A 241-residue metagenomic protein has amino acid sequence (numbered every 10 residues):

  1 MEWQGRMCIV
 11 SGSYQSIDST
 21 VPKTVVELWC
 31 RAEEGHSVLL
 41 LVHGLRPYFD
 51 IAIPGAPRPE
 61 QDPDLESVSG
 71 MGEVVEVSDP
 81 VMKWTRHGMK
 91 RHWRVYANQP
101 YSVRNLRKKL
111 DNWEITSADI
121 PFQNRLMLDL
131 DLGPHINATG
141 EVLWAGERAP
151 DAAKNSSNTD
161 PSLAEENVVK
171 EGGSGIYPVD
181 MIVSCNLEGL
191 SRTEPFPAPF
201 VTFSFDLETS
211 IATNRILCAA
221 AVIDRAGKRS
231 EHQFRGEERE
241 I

Functional and structural regions predicted by a protein language model:
M1-I241: The two-metal-ion catalytic cores of nucleic-acid processing enzymes
